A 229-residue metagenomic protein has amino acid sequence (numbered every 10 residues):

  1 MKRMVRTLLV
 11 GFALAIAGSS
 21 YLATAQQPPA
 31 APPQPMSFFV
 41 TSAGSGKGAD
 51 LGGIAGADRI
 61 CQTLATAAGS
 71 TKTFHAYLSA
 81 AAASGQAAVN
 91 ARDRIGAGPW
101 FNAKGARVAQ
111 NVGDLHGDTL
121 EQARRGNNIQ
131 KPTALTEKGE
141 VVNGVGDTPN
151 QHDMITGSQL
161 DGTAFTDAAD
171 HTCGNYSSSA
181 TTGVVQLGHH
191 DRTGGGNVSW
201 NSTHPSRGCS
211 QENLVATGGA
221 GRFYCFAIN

Functional and structural regions predicted by a protein language model:
M1-V10: Bacterial N-terminal signal peptides that target proteins for export
K2, S19-T24: Classical N-terminal targeting signals for secretion and organelle import
L9-S20: Bacterial N-terminal signal peptides
A23-N229: Secreted/extracellular ectodomain signature
